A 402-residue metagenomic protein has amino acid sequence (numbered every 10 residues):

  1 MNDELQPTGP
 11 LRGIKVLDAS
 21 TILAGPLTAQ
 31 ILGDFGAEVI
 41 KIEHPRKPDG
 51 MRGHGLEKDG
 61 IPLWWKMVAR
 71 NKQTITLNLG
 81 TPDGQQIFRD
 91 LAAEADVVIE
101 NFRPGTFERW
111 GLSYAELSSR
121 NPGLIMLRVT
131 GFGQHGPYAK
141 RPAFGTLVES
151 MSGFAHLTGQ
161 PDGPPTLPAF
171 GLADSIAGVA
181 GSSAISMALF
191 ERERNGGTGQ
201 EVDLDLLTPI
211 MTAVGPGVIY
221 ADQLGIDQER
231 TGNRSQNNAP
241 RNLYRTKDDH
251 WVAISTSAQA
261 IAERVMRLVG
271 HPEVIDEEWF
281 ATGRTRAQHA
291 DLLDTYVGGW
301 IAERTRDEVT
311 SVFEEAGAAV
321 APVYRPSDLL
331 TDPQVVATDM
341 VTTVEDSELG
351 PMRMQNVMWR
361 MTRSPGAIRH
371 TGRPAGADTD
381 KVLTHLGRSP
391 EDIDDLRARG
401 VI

Functional and structural regions predicted by a protein language model:
M1-G197, P374, D380-I402: N-terminal helix-loop segment corresponding to the beta1-alpha1 unit of nucleotide/adenylate-binding folds
M1-K15, R245-K247, D328-I402: Terminal low-complexity tails and localization/encapsulation signals of metabolic enzymes
R46, F132-G133, L206-T212, D248-H250 (+3 more regions): Glycine-rich beta-alpha junction loops
Q134, D162-G171, E193-I210, E229-Q236 (+2 more regions): Conserved Rossmann-fold dehydrogenase catalytic segment
G178-G199, T212-L224, M266-P272: Oxidoreductase and adenylate-handling cofactor-binding alpha/beta cores
G199-L207, V312, I393-R397: Beta-strand segments within the central parallel beta-sheet cores of soluble alpha/beta enzyme folds
P240-A316, V320: Aromatic-enriched alpha-helical interface/lid elements that frame and gate functional surfaces
E314-V335: Conserved PLP cofactor-binding pocket of PLP-dependent enzymes
